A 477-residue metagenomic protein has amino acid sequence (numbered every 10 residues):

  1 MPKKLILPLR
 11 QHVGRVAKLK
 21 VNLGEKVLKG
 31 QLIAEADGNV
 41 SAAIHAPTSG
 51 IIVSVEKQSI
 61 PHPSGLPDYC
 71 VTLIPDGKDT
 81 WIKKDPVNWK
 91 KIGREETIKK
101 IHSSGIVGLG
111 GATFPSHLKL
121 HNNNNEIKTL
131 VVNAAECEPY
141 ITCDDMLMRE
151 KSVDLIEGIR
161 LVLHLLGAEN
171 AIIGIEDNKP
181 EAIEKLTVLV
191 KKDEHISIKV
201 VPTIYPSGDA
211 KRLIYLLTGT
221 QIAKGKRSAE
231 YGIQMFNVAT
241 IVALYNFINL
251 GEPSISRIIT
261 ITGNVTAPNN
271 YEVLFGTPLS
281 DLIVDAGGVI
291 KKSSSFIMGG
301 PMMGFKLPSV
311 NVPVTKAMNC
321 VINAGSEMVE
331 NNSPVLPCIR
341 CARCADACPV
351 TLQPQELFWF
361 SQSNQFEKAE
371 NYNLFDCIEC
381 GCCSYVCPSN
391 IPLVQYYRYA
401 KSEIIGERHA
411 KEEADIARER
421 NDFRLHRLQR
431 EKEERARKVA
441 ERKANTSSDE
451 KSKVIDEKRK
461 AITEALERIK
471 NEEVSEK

Functional and structural regions predicted by a protein language model:
M1-K20, T72: N-terminal, Lys/Arg-enriched amphipathic/low-complexity engagement segments that precede the first folded domain
N22-E35, S54: Short, well-structured beta-strand-loop connectors
G50-I52: Conserved hydrophobic positions within beta-strands
S54, S59-L109, T113-F114: Acidic low-complexity segments
D79-W81, G108, L130-D144, V265: Gly-rich Lys/Arg/Thr-decorated short loops/hinges at beta-loop-alpha junctions or inter-strand turns that position
E169-L279, D285-I290: Hydrophobic alpha-helical positions that pack around
N319-S333, A345, P349-N445: Ferredoxin-type iron-sulfur electron-transfer modules in oxidoreductases and energy-metabolism complexes
T446-K477: C-terminal amphipathic alpha-helical interaction region
